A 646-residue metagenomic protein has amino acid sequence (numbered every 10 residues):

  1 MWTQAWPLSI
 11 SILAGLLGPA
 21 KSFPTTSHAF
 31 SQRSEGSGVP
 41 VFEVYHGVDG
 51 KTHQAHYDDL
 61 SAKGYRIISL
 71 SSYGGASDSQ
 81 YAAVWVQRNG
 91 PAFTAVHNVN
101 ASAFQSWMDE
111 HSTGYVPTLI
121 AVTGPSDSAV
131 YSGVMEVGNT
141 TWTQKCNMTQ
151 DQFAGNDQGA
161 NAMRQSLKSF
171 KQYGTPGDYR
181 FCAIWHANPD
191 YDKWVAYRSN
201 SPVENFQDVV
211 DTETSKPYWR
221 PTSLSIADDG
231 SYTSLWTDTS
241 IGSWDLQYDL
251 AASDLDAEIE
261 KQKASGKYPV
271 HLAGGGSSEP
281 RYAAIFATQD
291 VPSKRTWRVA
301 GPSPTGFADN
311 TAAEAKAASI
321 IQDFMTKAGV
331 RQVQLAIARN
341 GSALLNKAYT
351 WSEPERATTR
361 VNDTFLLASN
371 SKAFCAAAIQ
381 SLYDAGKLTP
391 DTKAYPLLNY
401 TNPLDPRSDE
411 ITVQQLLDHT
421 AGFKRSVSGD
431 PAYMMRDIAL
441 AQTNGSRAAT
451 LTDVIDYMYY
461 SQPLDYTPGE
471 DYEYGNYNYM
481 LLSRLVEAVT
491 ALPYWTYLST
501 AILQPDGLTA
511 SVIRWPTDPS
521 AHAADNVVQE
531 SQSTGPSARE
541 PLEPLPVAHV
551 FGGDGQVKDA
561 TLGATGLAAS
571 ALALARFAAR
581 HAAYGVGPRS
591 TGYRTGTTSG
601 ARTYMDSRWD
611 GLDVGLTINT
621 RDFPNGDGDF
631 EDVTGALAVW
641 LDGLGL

Functional and structural regions predicted by a protein language model:
M1-T26: Fungal secretory targeting signals
F23-S303: Terminus-proximal functional modules
Y65, Y115, Q165, W219 (+13 more regions): Sec-exported extracytoplasmic/periplasmic mature domains
T288-A348, L542-L646: Catalytic loop of the DD-peptidase/beta-lactamase superfamily, centered on the K-T-G motif and neighboring
T326-A336, E355-L416, L464-Y477, L562-T565: Short active-site loop at a secondary-structure junction that contains or immediately precedes the catalytic residue(s)
L344, P354, R360-N362, F374 (+4 more regions): Short, well-structured active-site flanking segments
E353-V361, G626-D632: A short, polar/charged loop-to-alpha-helix boundary motif
D405-Y604: Short, surface-exposed loop or secondary-structure junction motifs that flank catalytic or metal-binding residues
